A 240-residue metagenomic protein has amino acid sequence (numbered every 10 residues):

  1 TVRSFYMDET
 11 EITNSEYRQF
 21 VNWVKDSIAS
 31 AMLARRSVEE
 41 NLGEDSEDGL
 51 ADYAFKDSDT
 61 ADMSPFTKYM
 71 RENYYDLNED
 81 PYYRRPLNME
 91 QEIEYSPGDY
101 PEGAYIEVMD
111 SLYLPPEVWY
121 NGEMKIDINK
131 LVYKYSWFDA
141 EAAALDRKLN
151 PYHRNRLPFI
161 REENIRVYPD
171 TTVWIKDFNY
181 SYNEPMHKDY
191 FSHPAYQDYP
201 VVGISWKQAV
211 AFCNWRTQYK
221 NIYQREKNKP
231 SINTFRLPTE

Functional and structural regions predicted by a protein language model:
T1-E240: Extended beta-strand/loop cores of jelly-roll/beta-sandwich
